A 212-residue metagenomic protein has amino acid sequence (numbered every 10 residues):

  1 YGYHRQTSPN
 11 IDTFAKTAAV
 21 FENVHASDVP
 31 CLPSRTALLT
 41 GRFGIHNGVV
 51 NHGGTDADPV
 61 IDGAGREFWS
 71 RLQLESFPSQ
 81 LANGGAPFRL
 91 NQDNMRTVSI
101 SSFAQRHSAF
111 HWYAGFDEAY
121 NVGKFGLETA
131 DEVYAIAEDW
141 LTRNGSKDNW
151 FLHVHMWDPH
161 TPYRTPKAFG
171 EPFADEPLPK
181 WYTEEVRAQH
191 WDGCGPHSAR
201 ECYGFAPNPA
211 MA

Functional and structural regions predicted by a protein language model:
Y1-A212: Catalytic domains that recognize anionic headgroups
